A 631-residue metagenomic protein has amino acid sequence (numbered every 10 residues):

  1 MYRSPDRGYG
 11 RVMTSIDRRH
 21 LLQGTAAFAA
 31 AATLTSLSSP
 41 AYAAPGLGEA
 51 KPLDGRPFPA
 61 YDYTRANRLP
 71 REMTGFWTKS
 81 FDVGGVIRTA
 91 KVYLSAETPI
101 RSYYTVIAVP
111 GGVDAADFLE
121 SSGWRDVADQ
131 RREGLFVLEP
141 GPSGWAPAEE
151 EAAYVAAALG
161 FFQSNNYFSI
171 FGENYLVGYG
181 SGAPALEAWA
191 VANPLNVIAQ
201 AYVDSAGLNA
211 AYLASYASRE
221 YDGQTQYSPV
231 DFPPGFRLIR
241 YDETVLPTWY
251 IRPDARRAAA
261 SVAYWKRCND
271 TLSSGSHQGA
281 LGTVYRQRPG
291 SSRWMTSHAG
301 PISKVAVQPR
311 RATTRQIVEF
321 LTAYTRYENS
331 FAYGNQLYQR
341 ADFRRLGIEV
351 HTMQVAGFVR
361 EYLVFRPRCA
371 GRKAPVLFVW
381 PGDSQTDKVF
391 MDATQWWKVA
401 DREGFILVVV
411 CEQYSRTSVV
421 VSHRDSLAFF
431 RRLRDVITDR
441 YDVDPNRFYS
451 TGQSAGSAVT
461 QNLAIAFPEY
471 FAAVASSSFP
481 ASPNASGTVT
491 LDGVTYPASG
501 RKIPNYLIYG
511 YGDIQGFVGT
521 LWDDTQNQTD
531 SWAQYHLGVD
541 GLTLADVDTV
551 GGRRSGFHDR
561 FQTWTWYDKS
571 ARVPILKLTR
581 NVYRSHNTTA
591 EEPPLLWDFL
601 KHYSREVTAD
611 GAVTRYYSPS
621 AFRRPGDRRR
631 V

Functional and structural regions predicted by a protein language model:
M1-D17, A26-S36, P40-Y42: N-terminal secretory signal peptides
A44-T105, E150, E173-V177, S181-A201 (+8 more regions): A domain-start/cap signature at the N-terminus of enzymes
P99-I100, E149-S181, V191-N196, G371-R372 (+3 more regions): Gly/Ser-rich "nucleophile elbow"/oxyanion-hole loop immediately N-terminal to the catalytic nucleophile in hydrolases
P99-S102, G111-W145, G371-A374, G382-T417 (+1 more regions): Short substrate-entry loop that stabilizes the transition state in hydrolases
I107-G111, W380-G382, Y509: The conserved beta1-alpha1 loop
Y202-V203, A475-S477: A short, hydrophobic beta-strand element of the alpha/beta-hydrolase
Y250-R252, L507-Y509: Short beta-strand/loop motif that positions the catalytic acidic residue of the alpha/beta-hydrolase fold
A255-R257, G512-G516, H586-N587: Acidic catalytic loop of the alpha/beta-hydrolase fold
